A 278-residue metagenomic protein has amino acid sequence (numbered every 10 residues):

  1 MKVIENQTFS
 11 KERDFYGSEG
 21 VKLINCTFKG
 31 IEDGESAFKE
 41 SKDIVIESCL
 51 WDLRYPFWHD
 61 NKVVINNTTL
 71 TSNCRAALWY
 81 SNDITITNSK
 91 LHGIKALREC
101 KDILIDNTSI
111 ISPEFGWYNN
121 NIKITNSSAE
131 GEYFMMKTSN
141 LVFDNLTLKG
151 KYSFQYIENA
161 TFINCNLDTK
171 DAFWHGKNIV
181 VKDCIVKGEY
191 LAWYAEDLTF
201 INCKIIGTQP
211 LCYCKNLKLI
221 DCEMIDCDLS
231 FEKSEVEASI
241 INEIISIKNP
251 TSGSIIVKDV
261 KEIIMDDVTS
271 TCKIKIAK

Functional and structural regions predicted by a protein language model:
M1-K278: Long, distal/terminal scaffolding or interaction modules with repetitive or compositionally biased sequence
